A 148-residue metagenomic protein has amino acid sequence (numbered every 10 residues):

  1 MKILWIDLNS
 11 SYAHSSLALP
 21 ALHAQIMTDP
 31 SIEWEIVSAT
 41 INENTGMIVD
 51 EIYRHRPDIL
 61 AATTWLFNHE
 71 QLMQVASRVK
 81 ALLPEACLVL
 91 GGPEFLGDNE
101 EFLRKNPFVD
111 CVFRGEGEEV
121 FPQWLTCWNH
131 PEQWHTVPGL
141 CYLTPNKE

Functional and structural regions predicted by a protein language model:
M1-S11: Nucleotide-activated donor-dependent transferases that construct or modify glycoconjugates
K2, Q25, E35-E148: Glycine-rich beta-alpha loop elements in corrinoid/cobalamin-binding modules across cobalamin-dependent enzymes
N9-L17, T64-H69: A short, glycine/small-residue-rich beta-strand->loop->alpha-helix junction that serves as a flexible
A18-Q25: Short amphipathic alpha-helix
